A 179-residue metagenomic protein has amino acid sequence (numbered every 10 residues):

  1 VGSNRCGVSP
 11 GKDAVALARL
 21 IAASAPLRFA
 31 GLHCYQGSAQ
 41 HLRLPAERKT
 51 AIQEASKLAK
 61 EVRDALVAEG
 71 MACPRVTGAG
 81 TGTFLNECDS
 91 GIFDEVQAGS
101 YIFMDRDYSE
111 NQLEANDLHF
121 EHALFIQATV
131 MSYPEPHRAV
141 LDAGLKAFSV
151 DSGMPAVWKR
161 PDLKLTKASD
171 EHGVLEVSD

Functional and structural regions predicted by a protein language model:
G2-E114: Active-site loop/helix belt of alpha/beta enzymes
R48-T50, T83-P161: Active-site loop ensemble at the mouth of alpha/beta enzyme cores that anchors a bound cofactor
Q53-L58, A123, L163-K167: Gly/Ser/Thr-rich active-site loops/lids in small-molecule metabolic enzymes that frequently grip phosphoryl groups
L165-S178: Short, structured beta-strand/loop micro-motifs enriched in basic residues and often containing a Trp
